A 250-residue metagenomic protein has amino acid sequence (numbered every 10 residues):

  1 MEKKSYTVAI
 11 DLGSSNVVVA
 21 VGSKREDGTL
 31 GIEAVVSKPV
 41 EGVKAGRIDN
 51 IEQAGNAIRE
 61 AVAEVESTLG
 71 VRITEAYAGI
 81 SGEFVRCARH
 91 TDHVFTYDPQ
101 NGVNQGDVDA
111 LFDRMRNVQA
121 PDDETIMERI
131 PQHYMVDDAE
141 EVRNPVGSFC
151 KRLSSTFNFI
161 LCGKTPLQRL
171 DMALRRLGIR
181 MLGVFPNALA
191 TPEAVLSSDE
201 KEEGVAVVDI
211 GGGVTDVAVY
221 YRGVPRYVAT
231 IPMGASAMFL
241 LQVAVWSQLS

Functional and structural regions predicted by a protein language model:
M1-N16, A20-V207, V224-V228, A235: Nucleotide/phosphate-binding catalytic cleft detector across ATP-hydrolyzing and phosphate-transferring enzymes
G13, S155, V243-S250: Gly/charged contiguous loops adjacent to phosphate- or pyrophosphate-bearing nucleotide/cofactor binding elements
M172, L240-L241: Surface-exposed charge patches
I210: Active-site metal-binding loops of divalent metal-dependent hydrolases
D216-A218: A structural feature that tracks compact, well-ordered secondary-structure segments with a strong bias toward
Y221: A cytosolic small-molecule/anion-sensing beta-strand core signal
